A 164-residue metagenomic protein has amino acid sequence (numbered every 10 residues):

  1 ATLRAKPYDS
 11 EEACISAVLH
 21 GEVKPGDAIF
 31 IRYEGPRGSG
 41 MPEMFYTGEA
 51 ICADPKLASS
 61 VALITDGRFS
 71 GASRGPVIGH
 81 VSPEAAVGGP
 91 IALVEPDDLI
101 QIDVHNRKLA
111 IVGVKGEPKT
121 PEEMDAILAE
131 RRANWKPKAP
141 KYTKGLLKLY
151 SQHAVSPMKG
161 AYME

Functional and structural regions predicted by a protein language model:
A1-E164: Feature captures the catalytic cores and cofactor-binding loops of soluble hydro-lyases/lyases that act on carboxylate
